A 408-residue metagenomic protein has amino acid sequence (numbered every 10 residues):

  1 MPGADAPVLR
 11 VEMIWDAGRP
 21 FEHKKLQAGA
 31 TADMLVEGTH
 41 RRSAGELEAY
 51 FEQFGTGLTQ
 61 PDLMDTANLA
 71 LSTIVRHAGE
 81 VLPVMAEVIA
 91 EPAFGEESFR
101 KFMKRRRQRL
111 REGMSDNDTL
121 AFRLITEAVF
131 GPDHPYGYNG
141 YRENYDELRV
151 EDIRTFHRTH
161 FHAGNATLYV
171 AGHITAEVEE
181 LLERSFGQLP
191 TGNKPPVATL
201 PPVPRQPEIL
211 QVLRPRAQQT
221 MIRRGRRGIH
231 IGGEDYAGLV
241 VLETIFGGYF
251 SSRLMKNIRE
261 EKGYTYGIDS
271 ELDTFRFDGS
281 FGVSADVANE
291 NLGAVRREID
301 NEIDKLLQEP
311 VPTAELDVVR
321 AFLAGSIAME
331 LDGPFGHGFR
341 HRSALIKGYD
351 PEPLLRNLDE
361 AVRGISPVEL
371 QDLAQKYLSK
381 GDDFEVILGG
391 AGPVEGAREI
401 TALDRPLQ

Functional and structural regions predicted by a protein language model:
M1-Y50, F54, A70, P83 (+3 more regions): His/Glu-rich zincin catalytic helix
A6-D33, S43-E91, T119-E143, N165-A171 (+4 more regions): M16 family metallopeptidases and their MPP-like homologs
G38-R41, I89-E97: Short, polar/flexible loop-turn hinges at active-site or ligand-entry regions and domain interfaces
F94-K101, P310-V311: Conserved short beta-strand edge segments in small beta-sheet-based binding/regulatory domains
Q108-R109: Internal, well-ordered alpha/beta segment that forms a basic, Gly-enriched binding/recognition surface
E112-S115, P207-Q218, G325-E330: Short, low-order "capping/linker" segments at domain edges
E147-R154: Active-site glycine-rich loop that binds ribose-phosphate moieties when present
L373-A374, A402: C-terminal soluble interaction/assembly domains
